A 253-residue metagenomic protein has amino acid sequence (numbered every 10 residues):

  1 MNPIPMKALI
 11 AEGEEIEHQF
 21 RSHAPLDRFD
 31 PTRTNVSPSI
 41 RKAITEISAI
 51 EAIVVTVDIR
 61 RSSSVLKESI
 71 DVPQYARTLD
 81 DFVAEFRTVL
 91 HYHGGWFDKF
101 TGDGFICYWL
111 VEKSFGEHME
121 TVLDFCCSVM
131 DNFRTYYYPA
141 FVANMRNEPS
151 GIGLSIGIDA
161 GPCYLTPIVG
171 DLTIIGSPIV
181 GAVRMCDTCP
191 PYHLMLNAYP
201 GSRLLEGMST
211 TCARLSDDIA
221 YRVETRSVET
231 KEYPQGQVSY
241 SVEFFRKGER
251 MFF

Functional and structural regions predicted by a protein language model:
M1-I40, P191-F253: Intrinsically disordered, glycine/charged-rich C-terminal tails and inter-domain linkers that flank nucleotidyl cyclase
I40-D124: Catalytic NTP-binding/metal-coordinating core of nucleotidyl cyclase/transferase enzymes
S62, F105, C163, P200-G201: A generic structural signal for short hydrophobic patches within well-formed alpha-helices
D71-Q74, I174-G176, A213: Glycine-rich, phosphate-binding/catalytic loops in enzymes
D81-T88, S128-F133, V183-D187: Substrate-engagement module of ASCE P-loop NTPases
Y92-H118, Y136-S177: Catalytic core of nucleotidyl cyclases, primarily class III adenylyl/guanylyl cyclases
H118-E120, C126, M130-T135: Glycine- and acidic-residue-rich phosphate-binding/metal-coordinating active-site segment common to enzymes that handle
D159-A160, S177-S202: Catalytic/regulatory signature loops of cyclic-dinucleotide turnover enzymes and related class III nucleotidyl cyclases
